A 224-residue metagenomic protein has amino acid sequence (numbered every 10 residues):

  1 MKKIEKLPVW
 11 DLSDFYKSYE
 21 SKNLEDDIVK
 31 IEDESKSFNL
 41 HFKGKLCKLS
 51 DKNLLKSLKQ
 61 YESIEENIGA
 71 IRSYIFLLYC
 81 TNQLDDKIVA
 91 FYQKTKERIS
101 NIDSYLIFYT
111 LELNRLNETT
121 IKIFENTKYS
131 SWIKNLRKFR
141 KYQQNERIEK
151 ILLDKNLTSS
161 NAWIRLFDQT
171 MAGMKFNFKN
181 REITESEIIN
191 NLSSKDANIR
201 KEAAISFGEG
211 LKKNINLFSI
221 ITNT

Functional and structural regions predicted by a protein language model:
M1-T224: A well-structured
